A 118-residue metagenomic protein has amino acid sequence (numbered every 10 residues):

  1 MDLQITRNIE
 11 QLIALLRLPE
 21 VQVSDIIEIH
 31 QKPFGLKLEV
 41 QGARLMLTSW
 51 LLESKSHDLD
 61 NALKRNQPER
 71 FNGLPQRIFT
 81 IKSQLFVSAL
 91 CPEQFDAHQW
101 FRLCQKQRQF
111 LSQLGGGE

Functional and structural regions predicted by a protein language model:
M1-G35, P68-T80: Charge-rich, low-complexity N-terminal segments
L3, H57, A97-F101: Ordered, soluble secondary-structure elements with a strong preference for glycine-centered loop motifs and nearby
L12, L59-R65, R102-Q109: Short, Φ-rich (hydrophobic/aromatic) sequence segments
S24-I26, G42-M46, K82-F86: A generic structural signal for beta-strand entry/edge sites
E28-L59: The feature represents the first ordered module of a protein
T48-S83: Short, internal acidic amphipathic alpha-helical interface segments that mediate docking to partner proteins
K82-Q105, Q109-E118: Well-ordered alpha/beta subsegment
